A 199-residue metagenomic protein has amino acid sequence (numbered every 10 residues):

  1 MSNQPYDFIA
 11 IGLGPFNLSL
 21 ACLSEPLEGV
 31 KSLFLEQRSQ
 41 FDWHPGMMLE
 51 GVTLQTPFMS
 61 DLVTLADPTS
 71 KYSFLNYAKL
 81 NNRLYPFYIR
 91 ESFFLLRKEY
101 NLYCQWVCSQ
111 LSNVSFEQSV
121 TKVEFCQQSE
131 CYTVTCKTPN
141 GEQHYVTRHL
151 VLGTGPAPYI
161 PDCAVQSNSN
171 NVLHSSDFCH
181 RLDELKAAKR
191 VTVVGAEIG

Functional and structural regions predicted by a protein language model:
N3-L33, V191-G199: N-terminal Rossmann-like FAD-binding beta1-loop-alpha1 element of flavoenzymes
Q4-Y6, T138-H149, K186-A187: Core beta-strand elements of the Rossmann-like FAD/NAD(P) dinucleotide-binding domain in flavoenzyme oxidoreductases
I9-I11, V120, V134, H144-P158 (+1 more regions): Short hydrophobic core segments
L35-E99: Glycine-rich active-site loop/strand segments that organize a redox cofactor
R97-S115, V120, G153-P158: Helical element adjacent to the flavin cofactor pocket in flavoenzyme catalytic cores
F116-Y132: A conserved short coil-to-beta-strand element within the FAD-binding core of flavoproteins
E117-T121, T138-P139, D177-C179: Conserved SAM/SAH-binding loop
T154-G199: Glycine-rich dinucleotide-binding loop and its adjacent helix/turn
